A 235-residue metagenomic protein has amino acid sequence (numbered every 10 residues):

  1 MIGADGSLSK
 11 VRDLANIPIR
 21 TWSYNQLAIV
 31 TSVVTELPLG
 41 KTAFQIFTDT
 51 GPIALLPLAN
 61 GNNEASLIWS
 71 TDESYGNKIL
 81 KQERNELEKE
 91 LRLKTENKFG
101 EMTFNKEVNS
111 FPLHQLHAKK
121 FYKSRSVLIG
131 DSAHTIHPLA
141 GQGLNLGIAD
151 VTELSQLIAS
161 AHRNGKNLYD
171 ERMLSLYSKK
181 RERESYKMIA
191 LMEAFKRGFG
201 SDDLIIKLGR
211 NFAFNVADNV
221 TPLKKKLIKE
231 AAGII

Functional and structural regions predicted by a protein language model:
M1-S7, I29, S126: Short hydrophobic core segments
A4, G130, A149: Active-site flanking residues adjacent to catalytic metal/cofactor-binding acidic residues
G6-S9, H134: Short glycine-rich anion-binding loops that position phosphate/pyrophosphate groups of nucleotides and phosphorylated
L8-A43, D72-Y75: Central beta-strand plus flanking loop segment that forms part of the substrate or channel wall within the catalytic
T48-P112: Conserved FAD/dinucleotide-binding core of flavoprotein oxidoreductases
K120-L139: Short FAD-binding loop at a beta-strand-to-alpha-helix junction that anchors the flavin cofactor in diverse
H137-D150: A conserved FAD-binding loop/helix module that cradles the flavin
Q156-I235: C-terminal helical "tail/cap" subdomain of flavin- and related membrane-associated enzymes
